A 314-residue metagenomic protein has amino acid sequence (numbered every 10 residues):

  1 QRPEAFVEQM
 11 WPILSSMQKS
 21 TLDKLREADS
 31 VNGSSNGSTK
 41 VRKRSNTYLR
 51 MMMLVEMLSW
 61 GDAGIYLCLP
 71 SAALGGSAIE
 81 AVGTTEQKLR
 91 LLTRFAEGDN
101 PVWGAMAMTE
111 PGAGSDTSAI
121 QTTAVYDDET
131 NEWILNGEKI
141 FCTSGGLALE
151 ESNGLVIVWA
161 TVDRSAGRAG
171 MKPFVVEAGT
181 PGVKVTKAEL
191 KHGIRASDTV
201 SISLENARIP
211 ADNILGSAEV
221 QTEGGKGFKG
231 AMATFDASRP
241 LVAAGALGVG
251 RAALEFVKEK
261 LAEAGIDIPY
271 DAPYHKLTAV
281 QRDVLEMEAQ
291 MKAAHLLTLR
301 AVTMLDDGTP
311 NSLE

Functional and structural regions predicted by a protein language model:
E4-A5, I266, M291-E314: C-terminal helix-coil-helix/basic helical segment that borders enzyme active sites and/or dimer interfaces and provides
Q18-N100, S144, L149-N153, A166 (+1 more regions): Internal helix-loop-helix
K43, G112-S115, G146-L149, D163-S165 (+1 more regions): Short Gly/Pro-enriched turn/cap motifs at secondary-structure boundaries
W60-A63, A113, I140-L147, I194 (+1 more regions): Glycine-rich phosphate/pyrophosphate-binding beta-alpha loops
D99-T109: A short, Trp-centered hydrophobic/proline-enriched beta-strand micro-motif
A124-V125: A structural signal for short hydrophobic beta-strand segments in well-ordered beta-sheet cores
E132, N136-K184: A short core secondary-structure module
K184-K292: Glycine-rich beta->alpha junctions and the first turn(s) of the following alpha-helix
